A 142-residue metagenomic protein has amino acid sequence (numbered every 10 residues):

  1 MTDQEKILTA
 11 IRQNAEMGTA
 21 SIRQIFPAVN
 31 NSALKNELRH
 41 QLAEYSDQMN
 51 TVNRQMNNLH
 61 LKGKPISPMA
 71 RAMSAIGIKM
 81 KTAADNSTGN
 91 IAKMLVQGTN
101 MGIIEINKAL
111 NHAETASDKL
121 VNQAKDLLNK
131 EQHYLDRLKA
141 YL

Functional and structural regions predicted by a protein language model:
M1-L142: Amphipathic alpha-helical hairpins
